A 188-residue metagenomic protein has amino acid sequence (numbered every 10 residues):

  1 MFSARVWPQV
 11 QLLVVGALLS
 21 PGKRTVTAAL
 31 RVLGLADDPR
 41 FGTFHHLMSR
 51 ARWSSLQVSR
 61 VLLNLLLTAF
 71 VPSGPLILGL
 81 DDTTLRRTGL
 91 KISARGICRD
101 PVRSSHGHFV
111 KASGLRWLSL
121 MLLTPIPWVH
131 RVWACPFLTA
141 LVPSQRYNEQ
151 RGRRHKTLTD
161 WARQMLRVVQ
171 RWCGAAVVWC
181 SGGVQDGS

Functional and structural regions predicted by a protein language model:
M1-S188: Conserved, well-structured functional cores that handle cations and Mg-NTP chemistry
